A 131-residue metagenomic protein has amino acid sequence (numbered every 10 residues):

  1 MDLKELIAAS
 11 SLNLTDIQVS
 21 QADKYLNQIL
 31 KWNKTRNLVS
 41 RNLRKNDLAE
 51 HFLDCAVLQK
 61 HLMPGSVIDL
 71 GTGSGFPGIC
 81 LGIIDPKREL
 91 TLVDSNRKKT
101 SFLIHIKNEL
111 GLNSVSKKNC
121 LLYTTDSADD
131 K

Functional and structural regions predicted by a protein language model:
E5-P64, E109-L110: Class I SAM-dependent transferase core
G65-G73: Conserved class I S-adenosyl-L-methionine
S74-P86: Conserved SAM-binding loop of SAM-dependent methyltransferases across substrates and taxa, primarily the Class I
E89-D94: Conserved SAM-binding motif I beta-strand of class I
K99-S101: Short alpha-helix immediately C-terminal to the canonical SAM-binding loop
I104-S114: Short, conserved SAM-binding/catalytic segment of Class I S-adenosyl-L-methionine-dependent methyltransferases
L112-L122: Conserved SAM-binding strand-loop segment of SAM-dependent methyltransferases
Y123-K131: Single conserved hydrophobic/aromatic residue that forms the stacking wall/gate of nucleotide- or nucleobase-binding
